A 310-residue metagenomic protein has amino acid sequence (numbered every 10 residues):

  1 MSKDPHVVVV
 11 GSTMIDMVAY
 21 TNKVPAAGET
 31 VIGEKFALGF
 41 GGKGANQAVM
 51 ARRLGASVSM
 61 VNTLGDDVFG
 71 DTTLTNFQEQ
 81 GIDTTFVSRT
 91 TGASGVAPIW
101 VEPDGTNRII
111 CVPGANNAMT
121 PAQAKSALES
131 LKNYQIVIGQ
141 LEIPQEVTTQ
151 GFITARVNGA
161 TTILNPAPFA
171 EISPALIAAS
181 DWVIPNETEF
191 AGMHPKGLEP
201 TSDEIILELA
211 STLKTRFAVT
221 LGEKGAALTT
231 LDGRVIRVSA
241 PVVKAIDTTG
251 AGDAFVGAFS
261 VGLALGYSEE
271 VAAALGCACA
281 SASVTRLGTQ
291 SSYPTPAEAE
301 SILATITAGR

Functional and structural regions predicted by a protein language model:
M1-T63, V68-T72, Q78-E79, A245: Glycine-rich phosphate/adenosyl-contacting loop at the front of the ribokinase-like
S2-D4, A170-E171, T201-R310: Conserved phosphate-binding/catalytic region of the ribokinase-like
I15, A124, F190-A191, A226 (+1 more regions): A generic structural signal for short hydrophobic patches within well-formed alpha-helices
E29-V31, L38, R53-I136, E300-R310: Conserved N-terminal subdomain of the carbohydrate kinase-like
A51, N186, G252: Short, conserved phosphate/pyrophosphate- and ester-handling motifs at nucleotide-, phospho-/glycolipid
R52, Q78, R156-V157, S211: Anion (oxyanion) recognition and catalysis
L128-K132, I177-A178, S211: A short, aliphatic-rich alpha-helical micro-motif
I136-L207, K224-A226: Conserved beta-alpha-beta core of the PfkB/ribokinase-like small-molecule kinase fold
